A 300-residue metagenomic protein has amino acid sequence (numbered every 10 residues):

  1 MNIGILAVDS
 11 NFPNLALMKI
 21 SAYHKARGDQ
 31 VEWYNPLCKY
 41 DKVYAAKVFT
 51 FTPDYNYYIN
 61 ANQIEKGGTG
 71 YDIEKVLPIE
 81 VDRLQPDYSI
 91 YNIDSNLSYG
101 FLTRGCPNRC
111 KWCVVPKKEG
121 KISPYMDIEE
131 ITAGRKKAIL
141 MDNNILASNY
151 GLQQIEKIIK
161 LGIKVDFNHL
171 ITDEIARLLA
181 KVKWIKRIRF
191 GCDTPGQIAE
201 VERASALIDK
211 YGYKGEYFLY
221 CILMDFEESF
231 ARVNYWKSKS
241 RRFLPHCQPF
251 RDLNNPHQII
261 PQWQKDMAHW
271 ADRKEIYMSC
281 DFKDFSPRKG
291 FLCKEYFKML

Functional and structural regions predicted by a protein language model:
M1-G4, N96, R109, K137: Residues that mark the start of a beta-strand
M1-Q63, D72: A short, structured N-terminal alpha-helical element that caps or precedes a catalytic domain
L6-V8, A46, T103, M141 (+1 more regions): Short hydrophobic segments within beta-strands
I20, D54-N60, Q154-I155, I175-L178 (+2 more regions): A general structural detector for well-ordered alpha-helical segments in enzyme core domains, enriched
Q63-Y91: Ser/Thr/Gly-rich flexible loops in soluble cytosolic domains mediating phosphotransfer, phosphorylation
D94-E130: Canonical Radical SAM [4Fe-4S] cluster-binding loop centered on the CxxxCxxC motif and its immediate flanking residues
T132-L223: Conserved SAM/AdoMet-binding glycine-rich loop
V182-R189, G196-L300: A structural motif corresponding to the C-terminal lobe/cap of the Radical SAM core domain
